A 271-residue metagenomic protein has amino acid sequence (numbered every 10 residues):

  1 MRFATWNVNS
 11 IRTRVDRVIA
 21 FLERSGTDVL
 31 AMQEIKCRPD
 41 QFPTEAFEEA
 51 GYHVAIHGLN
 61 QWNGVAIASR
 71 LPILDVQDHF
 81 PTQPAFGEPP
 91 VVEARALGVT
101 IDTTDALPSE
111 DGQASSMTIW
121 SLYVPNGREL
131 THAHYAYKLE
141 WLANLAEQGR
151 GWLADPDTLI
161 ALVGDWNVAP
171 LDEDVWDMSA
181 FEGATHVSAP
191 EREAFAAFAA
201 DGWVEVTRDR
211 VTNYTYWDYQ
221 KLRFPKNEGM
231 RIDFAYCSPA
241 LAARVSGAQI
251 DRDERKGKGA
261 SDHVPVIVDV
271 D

Functional and structural regions predicted by a protein language model:
M1-S10, S115-T131, H263: Active-site-proximal beta-strand elements of phosphoester/diester hydrolases
F3-N7, L22-D40, I119, G149-D172 (+3 more regions): Active-site beta-strand/loop signature of hydrolases that rely on acidic residues for catalysis
R12-E23: Short, acidic/polar
I35-R38, F42-E129: Structured beta-strand-rich core segments of catalytic domains in phosphoester-bond hydrolases
A50-G51, W141-I232: Metal-dependent phosphoesterases centered on the DNase I-like endonuclease/exonuclease/phosphatase
Q61-V76, R223-R244, V270: Conserved beta strand-loop-helix elements of the APE1-like EEP
P81-G87, V124-A143, A180-G183: Surface-exposed cleft-lining segments at the edges of enzyme active sites
Q249-D271: Surface polyanion/phosphate-binding segment centered on an Asp-His-Pro turn
